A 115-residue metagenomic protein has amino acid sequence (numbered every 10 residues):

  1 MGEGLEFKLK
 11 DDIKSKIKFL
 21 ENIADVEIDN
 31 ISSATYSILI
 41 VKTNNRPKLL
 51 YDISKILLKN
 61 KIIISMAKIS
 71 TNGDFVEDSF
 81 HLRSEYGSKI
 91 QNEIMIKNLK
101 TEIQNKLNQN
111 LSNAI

Functional and structural regions predicted by a protein language model:
M1-I115: Non-catalytic interaction/regulatory segments
